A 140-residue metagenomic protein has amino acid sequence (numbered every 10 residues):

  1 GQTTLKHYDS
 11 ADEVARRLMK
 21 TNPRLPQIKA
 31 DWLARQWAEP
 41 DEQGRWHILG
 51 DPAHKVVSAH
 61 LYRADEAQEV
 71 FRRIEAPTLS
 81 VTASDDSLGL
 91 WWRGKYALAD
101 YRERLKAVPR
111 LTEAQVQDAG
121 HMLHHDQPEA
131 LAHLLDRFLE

Functional and structural regions predicted by a protein language model:
L5-L61: Conserved alpha/beta-hydrolase catalytic His-Asp/Glu region
L18, L131, L135, L139: Hydrophobic "lid"/C-terminal helical patch of Rossmann-like NAD(P)-dependent dehydrogenase/epimerase domains
A38, H54, S84-S87, G120-M122: Short, solvent-exposed loop/turn segments at secondary-structure junctions
V57-D65, G94-Y96: Short gly/ser/thr-rich secondary-structure transition/capping motifs
E66-R72: Short amphipathic alpha-helices and their capping/turn segments at secondary-structure boundaries
R73-A119: Conserved loop-alpha-helix segment in the C-terminal half of the alpha/beta-hydrolase fold that carries the catalytic
V116-P128, A132: Catalytic histidine-centered segment of alpha/beta-hydrolase-like enzymes
